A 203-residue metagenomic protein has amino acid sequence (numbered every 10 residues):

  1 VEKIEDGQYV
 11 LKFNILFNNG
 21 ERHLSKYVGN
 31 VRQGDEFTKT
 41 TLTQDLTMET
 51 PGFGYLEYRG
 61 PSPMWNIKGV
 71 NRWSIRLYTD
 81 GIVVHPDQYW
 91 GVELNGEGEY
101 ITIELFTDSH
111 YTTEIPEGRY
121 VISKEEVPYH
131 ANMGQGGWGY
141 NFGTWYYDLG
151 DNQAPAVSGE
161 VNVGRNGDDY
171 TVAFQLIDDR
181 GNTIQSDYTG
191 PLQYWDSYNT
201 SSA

Functional and structural regions predicted by a protein language model:
V1-E2, P61-G164, S202-A203: Surface-exposed helix/loop patches within compact recognition domains
V1-R32, E126-T200: Acidic, glycine-rich flexible loop segments
S25, D35-R76: Extreme N-terminal export signal peptides that direct proteins to the secretory pathway
Q33-K39, D108-E117, Y194-T200: Short, surface-exposed linear segments at secondary-structure transitions and domain or protein termini
